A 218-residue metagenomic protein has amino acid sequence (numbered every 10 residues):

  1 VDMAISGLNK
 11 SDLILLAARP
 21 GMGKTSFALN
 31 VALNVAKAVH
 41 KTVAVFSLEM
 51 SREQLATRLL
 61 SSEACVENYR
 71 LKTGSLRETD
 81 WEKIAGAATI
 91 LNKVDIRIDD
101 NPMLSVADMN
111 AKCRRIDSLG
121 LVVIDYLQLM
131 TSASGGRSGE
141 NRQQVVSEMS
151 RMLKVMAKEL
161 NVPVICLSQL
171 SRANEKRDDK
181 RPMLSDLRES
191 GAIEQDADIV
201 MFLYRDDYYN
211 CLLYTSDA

Functional and structural regions predicted by a protein language model:
D2-M3, S26, N30, N34-S118 (+1 more regions): Cytosolic-facing regulatory segments adjacent to core modules
I5-K10: Phosphate-binding P-loop
R19: P-loop (Walker A) phosphate-binding loop of NTP-binding proteins
G23: Conserved glycine(s) of the Walker
R97-M156: Phosphate-binding/switch loop-helix module in NTP-utilizing enzymes
V145-V164, E189-D196: Substrate-engagement module of ASCE P-loop NTPases
Y214-A218: Conserved small/polar residues in nucleotide/adenosyl-binding loops
